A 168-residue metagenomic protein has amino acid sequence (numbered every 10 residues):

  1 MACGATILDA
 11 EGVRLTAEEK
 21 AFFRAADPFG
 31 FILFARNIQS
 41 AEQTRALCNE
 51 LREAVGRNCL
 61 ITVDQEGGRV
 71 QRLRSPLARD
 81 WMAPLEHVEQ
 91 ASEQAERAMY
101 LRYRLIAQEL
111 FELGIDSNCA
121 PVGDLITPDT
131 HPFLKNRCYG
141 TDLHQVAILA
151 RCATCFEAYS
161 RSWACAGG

Functional and structural regions predicted by a protein language model:
M1-L15: Boundary/entry segment of secreted carbohydrate-active catalytic domains
I7, T62-V63, G167: Generic enzyme active-site microenvironment
R14-I32: N-terminal glycine-rich anion-binding loops that anchor highly charged ligand groups
E18-E19, L47, L51, I106 (+2 more regions): A general structural detector for well-ordered alpha-helical segments in enzyme core domains, enriched
D27-C48, A54-V146: Enzymes and membrane/adaptor proteins characterized by extended Gly/Ser/Thr/Asp/Glu-rich, aromatic-dotted
R52, L110, F156-S160: A generic structural signal for well-ordered alpha-helical segments
L149-G168: Phosphate/pyrophosphate-binding betaalpha-module
